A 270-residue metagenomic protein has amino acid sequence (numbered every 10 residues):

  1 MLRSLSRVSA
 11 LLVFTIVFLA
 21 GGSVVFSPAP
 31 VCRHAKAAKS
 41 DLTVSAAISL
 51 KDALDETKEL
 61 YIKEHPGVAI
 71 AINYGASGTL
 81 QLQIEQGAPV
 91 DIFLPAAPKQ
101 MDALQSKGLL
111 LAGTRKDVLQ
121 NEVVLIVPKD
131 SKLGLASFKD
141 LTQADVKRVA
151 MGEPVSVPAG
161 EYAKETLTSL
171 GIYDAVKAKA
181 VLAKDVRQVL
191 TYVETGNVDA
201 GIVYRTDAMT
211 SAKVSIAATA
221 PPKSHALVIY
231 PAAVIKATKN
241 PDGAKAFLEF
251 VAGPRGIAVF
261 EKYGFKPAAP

Functional and structural regions predicted by a protein language model:
M1-L5: N-terminal secretory signal peptides that target proteins for export/translocation
S9-P28: Bacterial N-terminal signal peptides
F26, P30-H65, A69-Q86, P95-P98 (+3 more regions): Exported/periplasmic ABC-transporter solute-binding proteins
G113: Short active-site loop at a secondary-structure junction that contains or immediately precedes the catalytic residue(s)
